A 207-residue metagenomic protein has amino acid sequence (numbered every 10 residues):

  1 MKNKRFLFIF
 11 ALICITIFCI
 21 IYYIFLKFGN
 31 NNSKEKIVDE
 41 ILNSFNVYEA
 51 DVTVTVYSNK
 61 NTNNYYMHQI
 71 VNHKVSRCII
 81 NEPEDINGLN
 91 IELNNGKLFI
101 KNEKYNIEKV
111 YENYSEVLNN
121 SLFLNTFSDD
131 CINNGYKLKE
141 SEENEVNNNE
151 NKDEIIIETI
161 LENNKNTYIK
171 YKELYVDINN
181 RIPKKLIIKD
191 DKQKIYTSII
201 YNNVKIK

Functional and structural regions predicted by a protein language model:
K2-K74, K205-K207: N-terminal leader/targeting segments and the immediate start of mature chains
F45-E49, Q69-S76, E92-K97, E150-K152 (+2 more regions): Short, solvent-exposed coil/turn segments at beta-strand boundaries
V54-V56, I80-P83, I100-K104, L161 (+1 more regions): Beta-turn initiation residues at beta-strand->coil junctions
S58-K60, V71-H73, E82-E84, I178 (+1 more regions): A generic beta-sheet turn/junction motif
N61-M67, D85-L93, T167-I169, K194-T197: Amphipathic hydrophobic-ligand
H68-L122: An acidic-aromatic
S115-E116, N120-D129, G135-Y136, E140-S141: C-terminal low-complexity, charged extensions that often adopt amphipathic alpha-helices
Y136-K207: Gly/Pro-enriched, hydrophobic low-complexity segments that function as extracytoplasmic propeptides/linkers
